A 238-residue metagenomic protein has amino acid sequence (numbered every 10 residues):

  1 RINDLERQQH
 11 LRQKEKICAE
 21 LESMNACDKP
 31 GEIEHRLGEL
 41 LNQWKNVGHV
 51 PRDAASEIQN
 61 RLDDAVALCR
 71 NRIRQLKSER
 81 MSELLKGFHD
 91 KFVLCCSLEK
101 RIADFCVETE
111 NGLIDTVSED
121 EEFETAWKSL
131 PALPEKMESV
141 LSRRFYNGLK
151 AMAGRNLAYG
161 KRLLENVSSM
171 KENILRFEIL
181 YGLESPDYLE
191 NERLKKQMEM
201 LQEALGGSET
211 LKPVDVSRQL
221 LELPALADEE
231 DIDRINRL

Functional and structural regions predicted by a protein language model:
R1-L238: Extended alpha-helical coiled-coil rod segments
